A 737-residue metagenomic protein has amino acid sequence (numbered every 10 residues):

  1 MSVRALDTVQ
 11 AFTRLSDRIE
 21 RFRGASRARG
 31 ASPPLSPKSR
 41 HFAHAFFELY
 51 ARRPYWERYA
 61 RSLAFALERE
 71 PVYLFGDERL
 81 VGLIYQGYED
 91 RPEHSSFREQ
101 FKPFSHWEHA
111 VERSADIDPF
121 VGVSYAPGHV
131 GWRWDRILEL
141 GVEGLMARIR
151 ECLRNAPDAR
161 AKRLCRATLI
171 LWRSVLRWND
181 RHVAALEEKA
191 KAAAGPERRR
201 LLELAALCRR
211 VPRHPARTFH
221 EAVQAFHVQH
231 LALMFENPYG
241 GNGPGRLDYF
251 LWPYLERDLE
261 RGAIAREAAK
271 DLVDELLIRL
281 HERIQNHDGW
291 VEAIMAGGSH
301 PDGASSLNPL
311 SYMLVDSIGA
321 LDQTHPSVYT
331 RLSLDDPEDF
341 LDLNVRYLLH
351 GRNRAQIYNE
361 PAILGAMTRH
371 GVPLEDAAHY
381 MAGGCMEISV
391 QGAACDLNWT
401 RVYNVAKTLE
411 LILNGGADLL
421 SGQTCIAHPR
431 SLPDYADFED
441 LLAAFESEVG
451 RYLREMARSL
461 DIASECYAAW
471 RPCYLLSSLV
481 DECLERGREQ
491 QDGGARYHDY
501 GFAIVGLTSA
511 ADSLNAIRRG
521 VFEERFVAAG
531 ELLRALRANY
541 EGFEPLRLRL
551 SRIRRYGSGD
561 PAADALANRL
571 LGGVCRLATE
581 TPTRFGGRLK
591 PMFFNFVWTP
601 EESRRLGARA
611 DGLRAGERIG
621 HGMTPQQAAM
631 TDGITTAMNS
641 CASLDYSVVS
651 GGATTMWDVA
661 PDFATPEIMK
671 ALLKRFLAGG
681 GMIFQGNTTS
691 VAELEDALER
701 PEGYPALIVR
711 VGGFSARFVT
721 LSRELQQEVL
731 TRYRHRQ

Functional and structural regions predicted by a protein language model:
M1-C165, R200-E203, L207-R210, H214 (+1 more regions): Conserved catalytic cores of very large enzyme subunits
R166-R177: Extended non-globular scaffold/tether segments
R177, R181-A184, E188: Extended, non-transmembrane alpha-helical coiled-coils
A190-A193: A conserved hydrophobic secondary-structure block that centers on an alpha-helix together with its immediately flanking
